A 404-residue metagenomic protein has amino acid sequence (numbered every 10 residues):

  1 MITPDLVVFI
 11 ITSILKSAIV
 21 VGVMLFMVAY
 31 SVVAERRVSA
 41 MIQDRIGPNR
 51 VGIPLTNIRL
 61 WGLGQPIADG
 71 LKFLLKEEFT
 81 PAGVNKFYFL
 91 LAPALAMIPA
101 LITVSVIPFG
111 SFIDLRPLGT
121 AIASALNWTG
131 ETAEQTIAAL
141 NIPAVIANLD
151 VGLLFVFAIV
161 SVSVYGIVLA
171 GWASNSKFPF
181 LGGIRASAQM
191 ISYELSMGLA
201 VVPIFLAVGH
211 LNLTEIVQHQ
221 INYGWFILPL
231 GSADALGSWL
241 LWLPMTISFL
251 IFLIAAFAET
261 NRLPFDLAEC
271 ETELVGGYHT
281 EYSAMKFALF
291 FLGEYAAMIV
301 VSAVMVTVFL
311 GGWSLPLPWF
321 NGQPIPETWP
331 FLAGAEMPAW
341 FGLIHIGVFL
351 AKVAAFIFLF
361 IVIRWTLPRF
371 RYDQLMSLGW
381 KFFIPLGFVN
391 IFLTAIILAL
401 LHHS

Functional and structural regions predicted by a protein language model:
M1-S404: Selective transmembrane helix interface/packing segments
